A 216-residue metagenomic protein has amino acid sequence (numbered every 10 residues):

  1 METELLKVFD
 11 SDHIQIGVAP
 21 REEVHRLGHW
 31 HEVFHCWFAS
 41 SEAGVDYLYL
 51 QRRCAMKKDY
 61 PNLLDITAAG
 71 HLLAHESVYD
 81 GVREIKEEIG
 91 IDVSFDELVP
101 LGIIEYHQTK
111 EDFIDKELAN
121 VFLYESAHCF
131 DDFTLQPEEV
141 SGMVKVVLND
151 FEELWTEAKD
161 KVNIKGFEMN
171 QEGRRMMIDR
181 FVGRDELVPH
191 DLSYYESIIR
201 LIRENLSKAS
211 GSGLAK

Functional and structural regions predicted by a protein language model:
M1-G44: Acidic, metal-coordinating catalytic segment for phosphate/diphosphate chemistry, firing primarily on the Nudix
E4, E32-F34, A68, P100 (+1 more regions): Residues that flank catalytic or metal-binding motifs in active/ligand-binding sites
H25-H35, G44-E87, A158: Conserved Nudix-box catalytic region and its N-terminal flanking loop in Nudix hydrolases and closely related
E42-G44, E88-S94, C129: Secondary-structure boundary elements
D92-G102: A short coil-to-beta-strand element that immediately follows conserved catalytic motifs
G102-T109, F113-K216: Nudix hydrolase/Nudix homology domain
